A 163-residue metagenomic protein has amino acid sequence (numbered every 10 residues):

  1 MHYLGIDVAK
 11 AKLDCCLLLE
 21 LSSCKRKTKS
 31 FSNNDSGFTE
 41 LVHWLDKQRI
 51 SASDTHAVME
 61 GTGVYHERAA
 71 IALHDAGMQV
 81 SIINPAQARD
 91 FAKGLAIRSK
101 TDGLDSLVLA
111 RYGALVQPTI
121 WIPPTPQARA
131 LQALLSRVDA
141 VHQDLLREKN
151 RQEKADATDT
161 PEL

Functional and structural regions predicted by a protein language model:
M1-E20, L109: Gly/Thr-rich phosphate-binding beta-strand-loop-beta motif of the actin/hexokinase/Hsp70
H2, I71-H74, S81-L163: Long, charge-rich intrinsically disordered scaffolds of nucleic-acid metabolism proteins
D7, E60, D102-D105: Acidic active-site catalytic centers that drive phospho-/nucleotidyl reactions and related ester hydrolyses
K10, G63, Q87: Short, glycine/acidic-enriched loop or turn micro-motifs at the edges of active sites
L21-H56: Nucleic-acid-processing active sites and adjacent nucleic-acid-binding tracks, predominantly divalent metal-dependent
S53-Y65: Short glycine-rich phosphate-binding loop at a beta-alpha junction
